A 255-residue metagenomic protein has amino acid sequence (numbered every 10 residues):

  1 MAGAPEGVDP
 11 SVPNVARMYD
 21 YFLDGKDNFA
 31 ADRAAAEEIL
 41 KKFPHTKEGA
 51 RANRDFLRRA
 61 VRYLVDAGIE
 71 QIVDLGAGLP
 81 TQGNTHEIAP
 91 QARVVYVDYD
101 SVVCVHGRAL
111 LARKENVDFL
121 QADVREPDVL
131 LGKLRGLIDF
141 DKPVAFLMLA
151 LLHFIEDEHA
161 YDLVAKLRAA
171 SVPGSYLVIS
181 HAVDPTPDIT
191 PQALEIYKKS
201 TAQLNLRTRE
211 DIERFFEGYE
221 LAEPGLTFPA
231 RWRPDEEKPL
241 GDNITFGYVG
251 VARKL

Functional and structural regions predicted by a protein language model:
M1-A122, E126-F140, R168: Rossmann-like AdoMet
Y19, E220-R233: Conserved S-adenosyl-L-methionine
V124-R125, L134-Y161, L167: A short SAM/SAH-binding and catalytic strip from SAM-dependent methyltransferases
A145-L147, V164, A170-A182: Conserved beta-strand signature within the Rossmann-like core of class I S-adenosyl-L-methionine
L151-F154, A182-T186: Short "lid" loop at the C-terminus of a central beta-strand within the Rossmann-like core of SAM-dependent
P187-A202: Short, glycine-/aromatic-enriched active-site segment of Class I SAM-dependent methyltransferases
Q203-L226: Short alpha-helix
R231-L255: Core SAM-dependent methyltransferase catalytic element
